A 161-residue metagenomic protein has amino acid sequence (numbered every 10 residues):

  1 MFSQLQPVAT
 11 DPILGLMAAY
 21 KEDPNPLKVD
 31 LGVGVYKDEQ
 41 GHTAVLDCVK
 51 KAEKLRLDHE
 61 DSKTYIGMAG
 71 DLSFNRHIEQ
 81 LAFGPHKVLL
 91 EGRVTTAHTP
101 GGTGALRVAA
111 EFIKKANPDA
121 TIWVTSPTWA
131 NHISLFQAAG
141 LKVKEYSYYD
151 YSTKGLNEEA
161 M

Functional and structural regions predicted by a protein language model:
M1-L5, Y146-Y149: Short, basic, glycine/proline-bearing loop/turn elements
F2-I66, H77-Q80, G84: N-terminal "arm"/small-domain region of PLP-dependent enzymes with the aminotransferase-like
L55, E60-M161: Conserved core of the PLP fold type I
